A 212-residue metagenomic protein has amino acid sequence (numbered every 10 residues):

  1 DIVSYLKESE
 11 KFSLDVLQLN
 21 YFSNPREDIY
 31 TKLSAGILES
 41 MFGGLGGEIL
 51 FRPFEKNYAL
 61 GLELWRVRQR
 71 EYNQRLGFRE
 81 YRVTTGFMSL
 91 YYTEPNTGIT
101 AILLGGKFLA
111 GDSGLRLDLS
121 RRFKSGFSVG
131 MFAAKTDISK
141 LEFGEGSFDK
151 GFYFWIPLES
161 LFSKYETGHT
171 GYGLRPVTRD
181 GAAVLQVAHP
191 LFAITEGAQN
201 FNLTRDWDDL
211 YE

Functional and structural regions predicted by a protein language model:
D1, P95-R116, R122-E212: Flexible, glycine-rich linker and terminal segments associated with outer-membrane beta-barrel/transport systems
D1-S23, L76-V83, E212: Outer-membrane beta-barrel initiation region
S9-D15, A35-L45, F54, E71 (+3 more regions): Solvent-exposed loop/turn segments connecting transmembrane beta-strands in outer-membrane beta-barrel proteins
F12-L17, T31, V129, G197-N200: Generic preference for hydrophobic/aromatic residues in regular secondary structure cores
D15-P25, G44-L64, T84-E94, S113-A133 (+1 more regions): Feature captures outer-membrane beta-barrel proteins of Gram-negative bacteria and organelles
E27-L38, A59-V67, L90, G98-L109 (+1 more regions): Transmembrane beta-strand segments that form the barrel wall of outer-membrane beta-barrel proteins
E48-L50, R75-R79, D118-S120, H169-G173: General N-terminal targeting signals
E71-Q74, T85: Outer-membrane beta-barrel translocator/pore domains, especially the C-terminal barrels of Gram-negative outer-membrane
